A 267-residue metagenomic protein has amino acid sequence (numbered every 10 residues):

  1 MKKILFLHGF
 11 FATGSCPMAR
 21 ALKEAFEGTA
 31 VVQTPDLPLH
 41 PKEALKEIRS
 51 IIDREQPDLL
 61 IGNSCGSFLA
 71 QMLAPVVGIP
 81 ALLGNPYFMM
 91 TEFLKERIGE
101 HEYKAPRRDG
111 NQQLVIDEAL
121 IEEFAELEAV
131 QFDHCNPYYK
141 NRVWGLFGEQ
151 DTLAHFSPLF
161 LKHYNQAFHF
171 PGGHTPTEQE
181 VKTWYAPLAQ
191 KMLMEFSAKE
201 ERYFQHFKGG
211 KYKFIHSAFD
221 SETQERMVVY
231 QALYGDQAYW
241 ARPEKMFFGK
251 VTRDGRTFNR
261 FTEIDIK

Functional and structural regions predicted by a protein language model:
K2-R54, H174, F196-S197: Active-site catalytic motif of lipid deacylating hydrolases and related acyltransferases
A19-R20, K182, M227: Short amphipathic alpha-helical segment that frequently serves as the phosphate-/nucleotide-binding helix
D53-Q56, Y138: Glycine-rich phosphate-binding loop signature in dinucleotide/nucleotide-binding domains
D58-I61, P80-L82: Residue in the alpha/beta-hydrolase core beta-strand immediately N-terminal to the catalytic nucleophile
I61-G66, A70: Gly/Ala-rich beta-loop-alpha elbow adjacent to hydrolase catalytic centers
M72, V76: Active-site signature of alpha/beta-hydrolase-fold catalytic machinery across serine- and Asp/Cys-nucleophile hydrolases
P80-A186, Q190-M192: The alpha/beta-hydrolase serine catalytic core
K191-K267: Mixed-charge, low-complexity intrinsically disordered regions
